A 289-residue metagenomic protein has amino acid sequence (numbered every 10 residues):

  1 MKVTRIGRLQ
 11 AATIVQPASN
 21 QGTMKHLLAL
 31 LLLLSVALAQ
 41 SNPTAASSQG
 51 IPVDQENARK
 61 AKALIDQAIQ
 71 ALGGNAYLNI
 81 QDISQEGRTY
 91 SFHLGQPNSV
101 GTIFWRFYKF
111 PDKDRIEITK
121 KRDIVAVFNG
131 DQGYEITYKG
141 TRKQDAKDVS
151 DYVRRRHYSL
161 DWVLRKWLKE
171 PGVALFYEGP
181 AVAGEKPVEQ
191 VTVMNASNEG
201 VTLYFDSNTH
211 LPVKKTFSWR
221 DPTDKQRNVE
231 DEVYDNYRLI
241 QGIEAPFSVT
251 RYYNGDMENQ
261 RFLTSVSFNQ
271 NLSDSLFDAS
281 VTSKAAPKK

Functional and structural regions predicted by a protein language model:
K2-V3, M24-L27: Positively charged n-region of N-terminal signal peptides that target proteins for export
R5-R8, A12-P17: Intrinsic, low-complexity polybasic segments
L27-S35: Sec-dependent N-terminal signal peptides
A39-S41, A45-S48: Boundary at the C-terminal end of the N-terminal hydrophobic targeting segment
G50, E56, A63-R142, G172-A174 (+1 more regions): N-terminal mature ectodomain segment of secretory-pathway/periplasmic proteins
R122, G184-S283: Gly/Pro-enriched, hydrophobic low-complexity segments that function as extracytoplasmic propeptides/linkers
Y134-W162: Acidic/charged, solvent-exposed loop-and-adjacent secondary-structure segments enriched in E/D, K/R, S/T, and G/P
R155-T192, P212-T216: Short, conserved active-site entrance elements at the starts or edges of catalytic domains
